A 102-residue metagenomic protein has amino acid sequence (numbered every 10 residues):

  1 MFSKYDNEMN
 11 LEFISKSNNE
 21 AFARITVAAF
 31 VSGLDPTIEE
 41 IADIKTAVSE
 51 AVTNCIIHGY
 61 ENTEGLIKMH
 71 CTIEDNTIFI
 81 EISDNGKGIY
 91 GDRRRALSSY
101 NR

Functional and structural regions predicted by a protein language model:
M1-L11: Flexible, glycine-/charge-rich segments associated with ATP-binding catalytic modules
M9-F22: STAS-typified acidic loop motif
R24-S49: Conserved short strand/loop->alpha-helix "switch" segment adjacent to the catalytic nucleotide/phosphoryl-transfer site
E50-N54: Conserved polar catalytic motif of the HATPase_c/GHKL fold
G59-E64: A short, flexible helix-to-loop-to-beta junction within the catalytic ATP-binding CA
G65-T72: A conserved short beta-strand within the histidine kinase catalytic ATPase domain
I73-I80: Short beta-strand-loop-beta element adjacent to the nucleotide/active-site pocket used for signaling
E81-R102: Glycine-rich/acidic phosphate-handling loop/turn and adjacent ATP-lid/helix of nucleotide-binding kinase/ATPase domains
